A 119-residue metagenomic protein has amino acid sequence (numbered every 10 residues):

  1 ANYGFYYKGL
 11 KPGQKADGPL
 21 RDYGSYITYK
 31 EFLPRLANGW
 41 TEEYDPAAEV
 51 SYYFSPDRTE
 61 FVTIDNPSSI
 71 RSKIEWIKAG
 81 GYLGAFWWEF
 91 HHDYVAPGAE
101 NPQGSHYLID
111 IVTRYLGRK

Functional and structural regions predicted by a protein language model:
A1-W76, P102-R118: Glycan-binding loop/region signatures in secreted carbohydrate-active enzymes
I77, A85: Conserved, mostly hydrophobic/aromatic
W88: Conserved residues at the C-terminal ends of beta-strands
H91: N-terminal binding-site loop/beta-alpha segment at the start of enzyme catalytic domains that lines or forms
Y94-Q103: Chitinase-like catalytic core of GlcNAc-active glycosidases
